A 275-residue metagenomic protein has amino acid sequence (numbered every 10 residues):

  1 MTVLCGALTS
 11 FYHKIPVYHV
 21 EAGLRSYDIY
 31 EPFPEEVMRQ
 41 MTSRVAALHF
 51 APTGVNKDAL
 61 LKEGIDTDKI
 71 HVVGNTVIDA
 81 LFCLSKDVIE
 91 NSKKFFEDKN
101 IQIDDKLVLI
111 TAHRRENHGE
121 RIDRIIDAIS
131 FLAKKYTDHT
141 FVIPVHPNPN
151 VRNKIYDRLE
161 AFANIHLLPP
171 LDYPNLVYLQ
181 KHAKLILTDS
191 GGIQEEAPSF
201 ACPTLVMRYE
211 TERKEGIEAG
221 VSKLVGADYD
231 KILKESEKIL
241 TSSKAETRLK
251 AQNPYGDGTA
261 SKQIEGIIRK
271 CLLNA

Functional and structural regions predicted by a protein language model:
M1-D66: Active-site and donor-binding regions of nucleotide-sugar-utilizing enzymes
A7, H49, L179-I217: A donor-sugar binding/catalytic signature common to diverse glycosyltransferases and related nucleotide-sugar
L24-D28, I78-D79, E212-E215: Short gly/pro/ser/thr-enriched loop/turn and capping motifs at secondary-structure boundaries
V45-E120, V225, Q252: A nucleotide-sugar donor-handling region in carbohydrate enzymes
I89-H182: Donor-nucleotide binding loops and adjacent catalytic segments primarily of GT-B fold Leloir glycosyltransferases
R213-K238, L249-T259: Change "using UDP/GDP/dTDP sugars" to "using nucleotide sugars
T241-A275: C-terminal amphipathic helix plus adjacent low-complexity, charged tail appended to glycosyltransferase catalytic
